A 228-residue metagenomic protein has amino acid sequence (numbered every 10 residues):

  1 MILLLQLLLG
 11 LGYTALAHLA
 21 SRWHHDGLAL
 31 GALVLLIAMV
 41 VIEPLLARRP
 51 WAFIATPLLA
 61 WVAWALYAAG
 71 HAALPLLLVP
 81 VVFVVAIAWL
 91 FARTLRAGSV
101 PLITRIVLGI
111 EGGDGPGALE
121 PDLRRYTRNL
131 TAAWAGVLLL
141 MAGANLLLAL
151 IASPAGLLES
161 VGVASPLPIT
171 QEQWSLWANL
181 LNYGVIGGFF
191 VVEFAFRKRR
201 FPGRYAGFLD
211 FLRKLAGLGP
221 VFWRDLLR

Functional and structural regions predicted by a protein language model:
M1-L35: Alpha-helical transmembrane segments and their cytosolic membrane-interface
L5, H25-L28, P75, W177 (+1 more regions): Membrane-interface starts of transmembrane alpha-helices
L5-L8, G12, V34-A38, L58-L59 (+3 more regions): Lipid-exposed faces of alpha-helical membrane segments in multi-pass integral membrane proteins
A15-R22, V41-L45, L66, W89-R96 (+2 more regions): Structural signature of transmembrane alpha-helix termini at the membrane-water interface
W23-I54: Glycine/small-residue-rich interface belts in oligomeric ring/scaffold proteins and their assembly partners
I42-A86, L157-Q171: Long, highly hydrophobic alpha-helical transmembrane signal-anchor segments
L74-W134: Membrane-proximal helix-loop-helix units in multi-pass membrane proteins
G115-R228: C-terminal membrane-adjacent module
